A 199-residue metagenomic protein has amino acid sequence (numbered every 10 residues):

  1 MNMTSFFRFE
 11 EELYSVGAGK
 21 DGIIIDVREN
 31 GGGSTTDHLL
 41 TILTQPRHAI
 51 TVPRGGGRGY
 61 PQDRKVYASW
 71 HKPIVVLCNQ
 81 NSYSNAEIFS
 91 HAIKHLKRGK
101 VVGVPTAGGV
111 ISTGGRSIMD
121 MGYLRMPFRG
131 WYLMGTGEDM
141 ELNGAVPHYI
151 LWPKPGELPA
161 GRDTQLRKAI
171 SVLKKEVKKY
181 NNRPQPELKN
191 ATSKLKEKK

Functional and structural regions predicted by a protein language model:
M1-G122, E157-Q165, S171-K179: Cleft-lining beta-strand/loop regions that shape enzyme active-site pockets
F9-E12, G135, W152, R183: Generic signature of intrinsically disordered, low-complexity segments enriched in small/polar residues
P53-R58, L124-M140: Short, basic, helix/turn surface patches
R58-Q62, S112, D120, A145 (+2 more regions): A sequence-level detector of short, solvent-exposed, charge-rich linear segments
K97, D120-L124, T136, A145-P147: A short pocket-lining beta-strand/turn micro-motif at the edge of beta-sheets
V102, P127, I150-W152: Residues in well-ordered beta-strands of folded domains
Y132-G156: Active-site rim recognition segments
M140, G156-A160, T164, I170-K199: Conserved functional hotspot residues or short segments at active or partner-binding sites across diverse domains
